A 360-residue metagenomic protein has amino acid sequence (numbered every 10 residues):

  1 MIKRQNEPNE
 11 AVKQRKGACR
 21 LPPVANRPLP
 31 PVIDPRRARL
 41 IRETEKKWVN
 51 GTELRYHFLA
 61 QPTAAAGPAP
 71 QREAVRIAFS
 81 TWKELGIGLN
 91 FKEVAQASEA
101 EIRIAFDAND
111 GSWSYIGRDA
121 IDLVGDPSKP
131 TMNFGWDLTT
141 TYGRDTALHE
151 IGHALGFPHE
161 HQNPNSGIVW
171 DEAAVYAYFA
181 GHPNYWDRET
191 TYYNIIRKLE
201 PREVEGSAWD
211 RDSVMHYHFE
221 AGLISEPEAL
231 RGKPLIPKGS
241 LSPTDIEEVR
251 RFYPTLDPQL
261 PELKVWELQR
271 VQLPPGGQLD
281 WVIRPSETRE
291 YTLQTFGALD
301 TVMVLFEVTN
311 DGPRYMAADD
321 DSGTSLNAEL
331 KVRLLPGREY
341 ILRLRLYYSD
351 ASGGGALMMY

Functional and structural regions predicted by a protein language model:
M1-R72, R76-G86, D110-S112, R118-A120 (+4 more regions): Disordered inhibitory propeptide/activation segment of secreted metzincin zinc metalloprotease zymogens, centered on
T52, I87, S98-A100, S128 (+6 more regions): Residues that flank catalytic or metal-binding motifs in active/ligand-binding sites
Q61-T63, N109-G111, H159-H161, F219-G222 (+4 more regions): Acidic glycine-/aspartate-rich tracts in secreted/extracellular proteins
A65-V214, E220: Metzincin-family zinc-dependent endopeptidase catalytic domain
E228-L235: Flexible glycine/proline-enriched surface loops and loop-helix/loop-strand junctions
Y253-Q272: Low-complexity, Pro/Thr/Ser/Gly/Ala-rich linker/spacer regions in secreted, extracellular modular proteins
V271-Y360: Acidic, Ser/Thr/Pro-rich low-complexity intrinsically disordered segments
